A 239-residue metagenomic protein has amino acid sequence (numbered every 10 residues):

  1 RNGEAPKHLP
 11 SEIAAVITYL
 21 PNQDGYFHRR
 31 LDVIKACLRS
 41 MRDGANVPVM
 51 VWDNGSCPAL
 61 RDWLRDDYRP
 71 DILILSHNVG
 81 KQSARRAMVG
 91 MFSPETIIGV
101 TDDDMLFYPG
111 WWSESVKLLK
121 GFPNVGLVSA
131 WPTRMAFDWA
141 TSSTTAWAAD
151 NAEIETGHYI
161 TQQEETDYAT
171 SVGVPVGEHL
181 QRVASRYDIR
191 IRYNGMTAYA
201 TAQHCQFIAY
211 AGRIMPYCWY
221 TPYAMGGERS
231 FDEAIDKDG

Functional and structural regions predicted by a protein language model:
R1-P10, R30, H179-G239: C-terminal catalytic/acceptor-binding lobe
R1-S40: N-proximal low-complexity "stem/linker" segments adjacent to membrane-targeting elements
G25-Y26, P58-D66: Acidic helix N-cap motif at the loop->helix transition within catalytic regions of sugar-transfer enzymes
S40, G44, W52-R61: A conserved acidic beta->alpha catalytic loop
L64-V79: Conserved donor nucleotide-binding strand/loop of the catalytic core
R86-I97: Active-site nucleotide-sugar/metal-binding loop of Leloir-type enzymes
D102-L106: The conserved acidic donor/metal-binding loop of glycosyltransferases
W112-R213: Conserved catalytic core of nucleotide-sugar-dependent glycosyltransferases
